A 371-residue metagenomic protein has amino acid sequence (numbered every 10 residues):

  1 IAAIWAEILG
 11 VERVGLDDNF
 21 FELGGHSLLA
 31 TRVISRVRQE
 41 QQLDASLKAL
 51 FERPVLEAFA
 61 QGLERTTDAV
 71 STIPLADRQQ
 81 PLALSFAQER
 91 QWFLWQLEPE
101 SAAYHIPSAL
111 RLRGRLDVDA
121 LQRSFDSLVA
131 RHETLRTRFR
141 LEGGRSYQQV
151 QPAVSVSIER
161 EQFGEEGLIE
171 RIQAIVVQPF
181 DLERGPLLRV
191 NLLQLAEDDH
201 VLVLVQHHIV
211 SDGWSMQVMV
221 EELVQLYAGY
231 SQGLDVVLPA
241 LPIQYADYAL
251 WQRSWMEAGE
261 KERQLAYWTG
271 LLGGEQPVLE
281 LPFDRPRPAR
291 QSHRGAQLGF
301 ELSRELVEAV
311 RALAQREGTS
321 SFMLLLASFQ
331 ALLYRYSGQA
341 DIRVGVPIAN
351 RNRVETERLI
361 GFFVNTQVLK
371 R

Functional and structural regions predicted by a protein language model:
I1-I73, G143-A153, Q244: Phosphopantetheine-dependent thiolation modules in NRPS/PKS and related acyl-activating systems
R32, R36-Q39, A45, A76-P152 (+8 more regions): Acyl-group handoff/entry surfaces in thioester-processing enzymes
H105-A109, S155-I158, G295-Q297, V364-T366: Short, solvent-exposed beta-strand edge segments and adjacent coil->beta transition regions
P107-R113, L313, V368-R371: Short, well-ordered beta-strand elements within core beta-sheets of diverse protein domains
F125-L141, L279-P282, L313-R358: Hydrophobic "lid/gating" helix adjacent to the active-site nucleophile that controls access to an acyl-thioester pocket
Q232-L238, M256-A258, L302, E308 (+1 more regions): Acyl-thioester-dependent acyl-group transfer interface
A266-Q276, Q315-R316, F363-R371: Helical lid/core segments from catalytic subdomains that handle acyl or acyl-like groups
H293-V307: DNA breakage-rejoining catalytic core of tyrosine-based enzymes
